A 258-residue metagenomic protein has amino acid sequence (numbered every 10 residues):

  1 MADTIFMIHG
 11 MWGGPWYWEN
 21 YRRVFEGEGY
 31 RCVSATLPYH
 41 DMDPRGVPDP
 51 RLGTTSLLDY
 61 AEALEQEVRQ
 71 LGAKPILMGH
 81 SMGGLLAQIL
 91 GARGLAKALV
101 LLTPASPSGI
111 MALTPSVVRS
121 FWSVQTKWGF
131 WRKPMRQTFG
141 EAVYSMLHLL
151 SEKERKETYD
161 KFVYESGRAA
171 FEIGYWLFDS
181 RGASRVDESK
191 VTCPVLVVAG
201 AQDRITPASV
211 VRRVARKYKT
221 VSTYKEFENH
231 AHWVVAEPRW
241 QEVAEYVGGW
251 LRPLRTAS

Functional and structural regions predicted by a protein language model:
G10-G13, S81, A201: Active-site glycine-rich loops that stabilize anionic/oxyanionic intermediates across multiple enzyme folds
E26-P48: Conserved alpha/beta-hydrolase
D59-P75: Conserved acidic catalytic loop of the alpha/beta-hydrolase fold
M78-G83, A87: Gly/Ala-rich beta-loop-alpha elbow adjacent to hydrolase catalytic centers
L95-R132, A169-F178: Flexible "cap/lid" loop of the alpha/beta hydrolase fold
V191, V197-A199, D203: Short beta-strand/loop motif that positions the catalytic acidic residue of the alpha/beta-hydrolase fold
R204-V210: Conserved alpha/beta-hydrolase "acid-adjacent" motif
V221-S258: Catalytic active-site module of serine/aspartate enzymes centered on a nucleophile-bearing elbow/loop
